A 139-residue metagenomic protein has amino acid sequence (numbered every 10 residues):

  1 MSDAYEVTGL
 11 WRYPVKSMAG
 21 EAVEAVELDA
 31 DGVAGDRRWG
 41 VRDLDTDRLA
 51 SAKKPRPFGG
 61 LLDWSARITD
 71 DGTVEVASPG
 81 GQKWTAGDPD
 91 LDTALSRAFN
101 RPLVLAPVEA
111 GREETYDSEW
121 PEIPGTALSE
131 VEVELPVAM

Functional and structural regions predicted by a protein language model:
S2-M139: Electropositive, beta-rich accessory/interaction domains or terminal extensions that provide binding surfaces
